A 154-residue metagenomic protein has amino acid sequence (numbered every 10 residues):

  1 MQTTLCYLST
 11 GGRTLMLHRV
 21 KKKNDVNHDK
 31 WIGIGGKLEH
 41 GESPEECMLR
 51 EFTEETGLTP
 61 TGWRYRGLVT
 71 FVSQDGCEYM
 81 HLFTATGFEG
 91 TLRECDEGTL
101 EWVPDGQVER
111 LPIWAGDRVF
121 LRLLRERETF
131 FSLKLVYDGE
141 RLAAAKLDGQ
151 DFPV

Functional and structural regions predicted by a protein language model:
M1-M16, K37: Conserved N-terminal beta-strand and adjoining loop/helix that marks the start of the Nudix/MutT-like hydrolase domain
Q2-T4, G12, E78-M80, G98 (+1 more regions): Change "...and in nucleic-acid phosphodiester-cleaving endonucleases..." to "...and in nucleic-acid processing enzymes
G11-R13, K22-K23, E39, T86-T91 (+1 more regions): Short, charged/polar surface micro-motifs in flexible loops or helix N-caps
D25-D29: A conserved beta-turn-beta hairpin within the catalytic core of GNAT-like acetyltransferases that forms part
L38-T61, F71-L124, A145-V154: Unchanged
F130-V154: Acidic/histidine-enriched, glycine/proline-rich intrinsically disordered or flexible terminal extensions
